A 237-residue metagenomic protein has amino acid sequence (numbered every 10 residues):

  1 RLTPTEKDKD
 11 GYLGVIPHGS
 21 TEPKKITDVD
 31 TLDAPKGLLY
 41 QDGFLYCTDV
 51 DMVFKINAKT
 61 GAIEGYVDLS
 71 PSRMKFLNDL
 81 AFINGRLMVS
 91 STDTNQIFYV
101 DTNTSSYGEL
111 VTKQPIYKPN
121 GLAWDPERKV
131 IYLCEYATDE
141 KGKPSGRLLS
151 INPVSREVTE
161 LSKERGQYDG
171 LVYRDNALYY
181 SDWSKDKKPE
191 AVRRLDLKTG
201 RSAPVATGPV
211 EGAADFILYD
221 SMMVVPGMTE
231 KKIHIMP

Functional and structural regions predicted by a protein language model:
R1, K9, V29-Y46, S70-M88 (+5 more regions): Beta-rich, blade/repeat-based domains predominating in secreted/periplasmic proteins but also intracellular
R1-T21: Beta-propeller domains
R1-T5, V50, T92-T94, T102 (+4 more regions): Short loop/turn segments immediately following the C-termini of beta-strands
D8-Y12, Q96-F98, K141-L149, K187-R193 (+1 more regions): Structural motif
I16-T21, N57-A62, D101-S105, N152-R156 (+2 more regions): Short loop/turn segments that connect beta-strands within beta-propeller blades
E22-V29, A62-S70, S106-K113, R156-K163 (+1 more regions): A short beta-strand motif characteristic of beta-propeller blades
M52-F54, A58-N84, S90, T94-Q96 (+1 more regions): Asp-box/WD-like beta-propeller blade repeats and closely related beta-sheet repeat scaffolds
A213-P237: Blade-level signature of beta-propeller repeat domains, shared across WD40, Kelch, NHL, RCC1 and BNR/Asp-box propellers
